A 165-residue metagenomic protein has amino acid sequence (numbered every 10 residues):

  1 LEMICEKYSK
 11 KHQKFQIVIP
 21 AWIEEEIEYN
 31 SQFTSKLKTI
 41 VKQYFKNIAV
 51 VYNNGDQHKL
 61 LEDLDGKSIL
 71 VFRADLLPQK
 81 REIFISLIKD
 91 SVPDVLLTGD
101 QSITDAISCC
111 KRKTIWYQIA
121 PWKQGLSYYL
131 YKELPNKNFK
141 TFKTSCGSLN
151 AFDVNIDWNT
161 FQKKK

Functional and structural regions predicted by a protein language model:
L1, E24-I27, L76-E82, S102-I103 (+1 more regions): Short acidic, S/G/P-rich loop/turn micro-motifs used as interaction or catalytic elements
L1-L60: Conserved catalytic-core segment of nucleotide-activated headgroup transferases in glycan assembly
K10-P20, I48-A49, K67-V71, D94-V95 (+2 more regions): Hydrophobic beta-strand segments of well-ordered beta-sheets in folded domains
Q13-Q16, Q32, Q43, Q57 (+5 more regions): Residue-identity detector for glutamine
N53-C109: Donor nucleotide-activated moiety binding/catalytic core segment of transferases that use nucleotide-activated donors
S91-V92, T98-K164: Catalytic binding pocket for nucleotide-activated donors in carbohydrate/polymer assembly enzymes
